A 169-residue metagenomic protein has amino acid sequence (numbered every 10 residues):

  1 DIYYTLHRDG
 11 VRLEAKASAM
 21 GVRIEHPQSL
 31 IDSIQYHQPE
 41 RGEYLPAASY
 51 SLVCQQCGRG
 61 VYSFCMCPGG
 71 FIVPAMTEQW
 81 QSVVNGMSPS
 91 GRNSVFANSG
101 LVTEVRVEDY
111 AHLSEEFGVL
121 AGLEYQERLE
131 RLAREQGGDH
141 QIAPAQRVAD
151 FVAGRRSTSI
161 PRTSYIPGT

Functional and structural regions predicted by a protein language model:
D1-T169: Residues forming the flavin
